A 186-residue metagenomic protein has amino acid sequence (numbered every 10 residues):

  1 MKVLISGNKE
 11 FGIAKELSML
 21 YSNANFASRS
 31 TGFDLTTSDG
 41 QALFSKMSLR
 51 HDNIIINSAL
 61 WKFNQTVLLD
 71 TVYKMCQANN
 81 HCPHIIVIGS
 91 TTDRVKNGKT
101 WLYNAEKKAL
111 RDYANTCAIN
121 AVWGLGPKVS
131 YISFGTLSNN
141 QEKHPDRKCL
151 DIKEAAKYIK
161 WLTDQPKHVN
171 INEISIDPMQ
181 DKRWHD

Functional and structural regions predicted by a protein language model:
M1-F26: Canonical Rossmann dinucleotide-binding motif of NAD(H)/NADP(H)-dependent dehydrogenases/reductases, specifically
I5-S6, I55-N57, H84-S90, K128-S133: Structural signature of the Rossmann-like NAD(P)-dependent dehydrogenase/reductase core
N23-L43, L60-F63, V67: Adenosine-cofactor binding site in Rossmann-like domains, unifying the SAM/SAH pocket of S-adenosylmethionine-dependent
S38-L49, D70-K74: Conserved amphipathic alpha-helix within the SDR
W61-I85: NAD(P)-cofactor binding segment of oxidoreductase domains
L69-Y73, Y113-C117, A156-I159: Short-chain dehydrogenase/reductase
Q77-W123, G135-D146: Catalytic loop of short-chain dehydrogenase/reductase
Y131, H144-D186: C-terminal helical subdomain
